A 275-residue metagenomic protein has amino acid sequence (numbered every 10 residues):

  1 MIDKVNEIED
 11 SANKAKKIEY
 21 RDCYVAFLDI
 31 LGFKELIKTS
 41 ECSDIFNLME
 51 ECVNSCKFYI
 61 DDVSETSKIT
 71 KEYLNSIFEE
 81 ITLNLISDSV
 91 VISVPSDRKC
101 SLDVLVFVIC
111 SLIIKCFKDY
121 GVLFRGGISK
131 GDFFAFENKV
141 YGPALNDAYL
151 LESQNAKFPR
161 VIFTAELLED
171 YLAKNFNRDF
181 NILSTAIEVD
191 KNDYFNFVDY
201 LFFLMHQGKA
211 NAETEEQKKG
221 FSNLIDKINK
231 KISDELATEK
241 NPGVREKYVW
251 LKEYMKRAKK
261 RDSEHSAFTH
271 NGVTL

Functional and structural regions predicted by a protein language model:
I2-F107, S111, D119: Catalytic NTP-binding/metal-coordinating core of nucleotidyl cyclase/transferase enzymes
I2-S11, K157-L275: Intrinsically disordered, glycine/charged-rich C-terminal tails and inter-domain linkers that flank nucleotidyl cyclase
I30, S96, K130-G131, A165: Residues immediately flanking
K34-E35, F134-E137, E169-L172: Short catalytic/ligand-binding loop motif for oxyanion handling, primarily in non-cytosolic enzymes, centered on
D88-S93, G121-F136: A short glycine-enriched loop-to-beta-strand structural element that forms part of the catalytic core of nucleotide
K99-L102, V106, N138-E152: Catalytic-core segments of nucleotide cyclases and related cyclic-nucleotide turnover enzymes
K115-G126, K130, D147-L167: Catalytic/regulatory signature loops of cyclic-dinucleotide turnover enzymes and related class III nucleotidyl cyclases
